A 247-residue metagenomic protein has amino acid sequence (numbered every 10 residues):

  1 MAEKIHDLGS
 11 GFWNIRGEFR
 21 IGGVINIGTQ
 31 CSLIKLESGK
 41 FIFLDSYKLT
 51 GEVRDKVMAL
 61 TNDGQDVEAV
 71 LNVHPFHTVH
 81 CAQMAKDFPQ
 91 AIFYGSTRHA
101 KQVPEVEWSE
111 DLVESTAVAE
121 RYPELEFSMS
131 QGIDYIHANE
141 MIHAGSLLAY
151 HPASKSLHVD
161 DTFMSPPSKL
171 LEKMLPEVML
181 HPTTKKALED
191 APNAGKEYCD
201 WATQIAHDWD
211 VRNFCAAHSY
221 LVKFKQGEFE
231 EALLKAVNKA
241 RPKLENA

Functional and structural regions predicted by a protein language model:
M1-S38: Zn-dependent metallo-beta-lactamase
K4-W13, F43-L49, E140-K243: Metallo-beta-lactamase
D7, T97-L147, N193-W201, A206: Metallo-beta-lactamase
I25-I27, E52-M58, P167-K173: A short, polar/proline- and glycine-enriched secondary-structure boundary/capping micro-motif
Q30, K40-D63, P75: Glycine/small-residue-rich interface belts in oligomeric ring/scaffold proteins and their assembly partners
Q30, P89, G145: Residues that flank catalytic or metal-binding motifs in active/ligand-binding sites
G39-K40, G64-V67, Q90, A153-K155 (+1 more regions): A general structural motif
M58-L125, K235-K239: Active-site HxH/HxHxD metal-binding segment of metal-dependent hydrolases
